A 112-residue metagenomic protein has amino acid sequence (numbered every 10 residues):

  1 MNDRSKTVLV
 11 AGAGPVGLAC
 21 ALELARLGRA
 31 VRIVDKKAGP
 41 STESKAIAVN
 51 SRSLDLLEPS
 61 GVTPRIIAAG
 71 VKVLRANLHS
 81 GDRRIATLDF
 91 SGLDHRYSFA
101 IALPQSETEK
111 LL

Functional and structural regions predicted by a protein language model:
R4-I33: N-terminal Rossmann-like FAD-binding beta1-loop-alpha1 element of flavoenzymes
C20, L111-L112: Aromatic/hydrophobic pocket-lining residues that form π-stacking "cages" and hydrophobic walls in ligand
G39: Active-site loop signature of alpha/beta-hydrolase-fold enzymes
T42-L111: Active-site-adjacent segment of FAD-dependent monooxygenases/related oxidoreductases
